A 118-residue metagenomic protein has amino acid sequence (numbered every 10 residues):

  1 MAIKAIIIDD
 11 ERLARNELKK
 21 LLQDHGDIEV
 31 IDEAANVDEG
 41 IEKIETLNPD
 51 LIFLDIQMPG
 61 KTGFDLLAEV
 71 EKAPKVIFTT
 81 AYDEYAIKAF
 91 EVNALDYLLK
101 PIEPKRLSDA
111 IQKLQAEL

Functional and structural regions predicted by a protein language model:
M1-K4: Non-catalytic signal-transmission and effector/linker regions of two-component phosphorelay proteins
I8-D9, A34, I52: Conserved sequence signature across two-component system core domains
E11-R15, A86: Short acidic/polar segment at the start of the alpha1 helix of CheY-like receiver
A14, Q23, P59: The feature encodes the CheY-like receiver
N16, G26, F78-A81: Conserved coupling/switch loop of ABC ATPases
E17, L21-H25, K43: Alpha-helical interaction/dimerization surfaces of two-component signaling modules
D27-A35, K43: Short hydrophobic/Thr-rich beta-strand motif most characteristic of the beta2 strand and flanking loop of CheY-like
V37, I41-L118: CheY-like receiver
